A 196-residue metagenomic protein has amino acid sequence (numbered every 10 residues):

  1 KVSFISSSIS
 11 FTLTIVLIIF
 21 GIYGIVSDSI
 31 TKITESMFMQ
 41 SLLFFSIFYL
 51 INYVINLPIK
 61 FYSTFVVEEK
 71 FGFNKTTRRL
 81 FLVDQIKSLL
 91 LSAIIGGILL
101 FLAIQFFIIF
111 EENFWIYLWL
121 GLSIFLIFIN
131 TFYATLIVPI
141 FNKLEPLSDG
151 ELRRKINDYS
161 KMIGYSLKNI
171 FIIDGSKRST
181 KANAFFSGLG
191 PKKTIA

Functional and structural regions predicted by a protein language model:
K1-A196: Polar-ligand-bearing catalytic/cofactor-coordination segments of membrane-embedded or membrane-tethered inner-membrane
